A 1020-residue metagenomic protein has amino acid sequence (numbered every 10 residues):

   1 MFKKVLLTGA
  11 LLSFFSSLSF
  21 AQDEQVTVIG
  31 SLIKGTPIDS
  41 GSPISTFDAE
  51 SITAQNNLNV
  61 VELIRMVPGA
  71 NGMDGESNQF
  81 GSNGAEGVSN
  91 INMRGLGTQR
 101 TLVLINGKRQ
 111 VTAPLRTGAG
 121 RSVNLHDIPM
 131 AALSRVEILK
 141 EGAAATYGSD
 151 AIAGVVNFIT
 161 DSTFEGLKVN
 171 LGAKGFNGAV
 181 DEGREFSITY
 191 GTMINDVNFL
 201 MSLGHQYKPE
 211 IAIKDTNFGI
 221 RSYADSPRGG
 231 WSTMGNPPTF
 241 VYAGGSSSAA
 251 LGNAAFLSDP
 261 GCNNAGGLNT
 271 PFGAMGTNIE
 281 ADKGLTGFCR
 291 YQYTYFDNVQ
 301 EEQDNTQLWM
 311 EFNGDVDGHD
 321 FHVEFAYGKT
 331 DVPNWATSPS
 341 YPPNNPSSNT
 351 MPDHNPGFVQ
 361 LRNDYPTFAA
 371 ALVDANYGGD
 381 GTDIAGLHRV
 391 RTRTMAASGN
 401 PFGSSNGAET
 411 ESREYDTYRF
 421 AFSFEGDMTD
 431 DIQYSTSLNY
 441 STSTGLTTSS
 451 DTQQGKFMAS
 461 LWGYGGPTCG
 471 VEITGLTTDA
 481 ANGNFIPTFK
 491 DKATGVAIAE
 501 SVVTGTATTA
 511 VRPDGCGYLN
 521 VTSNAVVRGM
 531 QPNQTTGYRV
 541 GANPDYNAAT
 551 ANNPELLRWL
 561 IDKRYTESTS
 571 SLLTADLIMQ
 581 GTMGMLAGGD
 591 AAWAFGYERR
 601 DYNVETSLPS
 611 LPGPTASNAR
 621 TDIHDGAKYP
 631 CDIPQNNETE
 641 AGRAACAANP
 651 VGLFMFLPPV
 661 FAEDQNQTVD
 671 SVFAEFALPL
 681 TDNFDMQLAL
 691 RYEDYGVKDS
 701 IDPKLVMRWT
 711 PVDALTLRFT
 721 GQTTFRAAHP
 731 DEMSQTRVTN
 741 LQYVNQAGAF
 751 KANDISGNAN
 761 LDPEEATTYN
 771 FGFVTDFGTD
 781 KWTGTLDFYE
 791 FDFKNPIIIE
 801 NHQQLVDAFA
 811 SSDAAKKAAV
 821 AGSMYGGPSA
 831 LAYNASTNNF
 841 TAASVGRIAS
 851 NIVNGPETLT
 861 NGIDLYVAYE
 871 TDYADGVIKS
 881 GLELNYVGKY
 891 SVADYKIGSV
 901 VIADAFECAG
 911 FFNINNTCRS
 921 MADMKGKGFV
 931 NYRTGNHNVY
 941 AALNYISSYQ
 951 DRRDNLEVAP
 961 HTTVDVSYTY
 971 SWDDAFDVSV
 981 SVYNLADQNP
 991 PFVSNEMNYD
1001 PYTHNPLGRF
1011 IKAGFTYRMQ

Functional and structural regions predicted by a protein language model:
M1-Q22: Cleavable N-terminal targeting peptides that direct proteins into the secretory/outer-membrane pathway or into
Q25-Q55, A85, L115, L167: N-terminal periplasmic "start-of-domain" segments of outer-membrane beta-barrel proteins
E62-V88, L96-T98, K108, T112-D127 (+9 more regions): Surface-exposed beta-strand-turn/loop segments characteristic of Gram-negative outer-membrane beta-barrels
G95-L96, R184, I188, G204 (+12 more regions): Outer-membrane beta-barrel transmembrane strands
V111, G175-A179, Y207-I213, K329-W335 (+16 more regions): Gram-negative outer-membrane beta-barrel proteins
T444, D713-E765, G784, E790-F840 (+1 more regions): Surface-exposed extracellular loop regions of Gram-negative outer-membrane beta-barrel proteins, predominantly
N740, G876, S880-S971, A986-D987 (+1 more regions): C-terminal beta-barrel architecture of Gram-negative outer-membrane proteins
K794, G888-S891, L943-Q950, T969-Q1020: C-terminal beta-signal and adjacent terminal beta-strands/loops of Gram-negative outer-membrane beta-barrel proteins
